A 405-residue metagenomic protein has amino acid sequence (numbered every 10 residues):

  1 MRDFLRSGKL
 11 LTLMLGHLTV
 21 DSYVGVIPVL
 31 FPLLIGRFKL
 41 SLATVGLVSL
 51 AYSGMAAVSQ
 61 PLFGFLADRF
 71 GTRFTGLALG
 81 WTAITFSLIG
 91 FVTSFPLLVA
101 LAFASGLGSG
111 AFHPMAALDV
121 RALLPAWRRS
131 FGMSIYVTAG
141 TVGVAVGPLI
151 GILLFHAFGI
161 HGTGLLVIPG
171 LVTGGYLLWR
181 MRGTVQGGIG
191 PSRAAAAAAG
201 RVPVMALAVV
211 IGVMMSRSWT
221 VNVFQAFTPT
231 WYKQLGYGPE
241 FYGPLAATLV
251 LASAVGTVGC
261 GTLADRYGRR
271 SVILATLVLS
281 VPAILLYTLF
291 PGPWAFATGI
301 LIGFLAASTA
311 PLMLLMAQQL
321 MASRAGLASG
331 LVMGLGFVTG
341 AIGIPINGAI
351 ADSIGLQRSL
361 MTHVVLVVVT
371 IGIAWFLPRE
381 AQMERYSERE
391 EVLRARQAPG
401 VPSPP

Functional and structural regions predicted by a protein language model:
I27-P28, A206-A247, A254: Extracytoplasmic gate region of multi-pass secondary transporters
L50-F63, A247-G259: Central cavity-lining transmembrane alpha-helices of secondary-active solute carriers, predominantly the Major
V58-T93: Conserved MFS/SLC helix-loop-helix module at the cytosolic interface between two early adjacent transmembrane helices
S59-G71, T257-G268, A351-D352: Helix-to-loop junctions at the C-terminal end of transmembrane segments in multipass secondary transporters
F74-S87, S271-L285: Structural signature of the two symmetry-related core transmembrane helices
L101-A139: Cytoplasmic helix-loop-helix junction between adjacent transmembrane helices in 12-TM secondary transporters
I135-R182: Helix-loop-helix hairpin linking two adjacent transmembrane segments in secondary transporters
S323-S353: A late C-terminal transmembrane helix in Major Facilitator Superfamily
